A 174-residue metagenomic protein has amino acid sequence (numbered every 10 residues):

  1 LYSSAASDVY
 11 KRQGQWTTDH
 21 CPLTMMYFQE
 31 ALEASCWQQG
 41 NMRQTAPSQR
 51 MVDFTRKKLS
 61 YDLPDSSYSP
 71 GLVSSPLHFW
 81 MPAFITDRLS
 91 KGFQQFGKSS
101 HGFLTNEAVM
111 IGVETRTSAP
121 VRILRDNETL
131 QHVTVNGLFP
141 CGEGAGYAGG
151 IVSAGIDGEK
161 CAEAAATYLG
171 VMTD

Functional and structural regions predicted by a protein language model:
L1-A6, Y10: Single conserved hydrophobic/aromatic residue that forms the stacking wall/gate of nucleotide- or nucleobase-binding
Q13-W80: Active-site helix-to-loop segments that bind/position phosphate- or nucleotide-bearing substrates and donors across
Q15-D19, Q131-T134, A148-I151: Short helix/loop capping segments that flank catalytic or ligand/cofactor-binding pockets
V52, S90-Q94, I156-E163: Predominant activation on well-ordered alpha-helical scaffold segments within soluble catalytic domains
L72-G146: A glycine-rich dinucleotide-binding beta-alpha-beta segment and adjacent secondary-structure elements that constitute
H132, N136, I156, G170-M172: Non-transmembrane, aqueous-exposed alpha-helical and coiled segments at domain scale
A145-A166: A conserved FAD-binding loop/helix module that cradles the flavin
A164-D174: Active-site-proximal substrate-binding core of FAD-dependent oxidoreductases
